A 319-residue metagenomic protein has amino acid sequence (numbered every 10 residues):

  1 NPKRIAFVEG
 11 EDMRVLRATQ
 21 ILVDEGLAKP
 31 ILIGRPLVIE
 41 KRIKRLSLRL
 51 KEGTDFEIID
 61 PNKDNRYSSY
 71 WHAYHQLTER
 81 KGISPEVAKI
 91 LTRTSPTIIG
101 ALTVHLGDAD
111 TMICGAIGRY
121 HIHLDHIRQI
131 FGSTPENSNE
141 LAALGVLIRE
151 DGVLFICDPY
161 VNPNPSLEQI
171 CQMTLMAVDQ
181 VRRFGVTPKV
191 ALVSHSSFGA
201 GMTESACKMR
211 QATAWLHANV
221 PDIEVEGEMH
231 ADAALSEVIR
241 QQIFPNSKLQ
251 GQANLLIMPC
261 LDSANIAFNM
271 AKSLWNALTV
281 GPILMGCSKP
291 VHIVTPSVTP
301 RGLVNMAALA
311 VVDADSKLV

Functional and structural regions predicted by a protein language model:
N1-V319: Anion-binding alpha/beta catalytic cores of soluble intermediary-metabolism enzymes, centered on
